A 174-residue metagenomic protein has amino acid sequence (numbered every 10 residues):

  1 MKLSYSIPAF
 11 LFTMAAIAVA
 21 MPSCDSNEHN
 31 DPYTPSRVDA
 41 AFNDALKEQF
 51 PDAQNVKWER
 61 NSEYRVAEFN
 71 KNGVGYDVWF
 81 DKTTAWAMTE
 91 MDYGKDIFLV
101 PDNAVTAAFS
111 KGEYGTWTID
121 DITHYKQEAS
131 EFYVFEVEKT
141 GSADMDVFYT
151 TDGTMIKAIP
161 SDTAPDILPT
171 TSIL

Functional and structural regions predicted by a protein language model:
M1-L11: Bacterial N-terminal signal peptides that target proteins for export
V19-S23: C-terminal motif of bacterial Sec signal peptides marking the signal peptidase cleavage site
D25-E28: Bacterial signal peptide processing site
D31-L174: First exposed extracellular module after export/assembly in secreted or surface-exposed proteins
